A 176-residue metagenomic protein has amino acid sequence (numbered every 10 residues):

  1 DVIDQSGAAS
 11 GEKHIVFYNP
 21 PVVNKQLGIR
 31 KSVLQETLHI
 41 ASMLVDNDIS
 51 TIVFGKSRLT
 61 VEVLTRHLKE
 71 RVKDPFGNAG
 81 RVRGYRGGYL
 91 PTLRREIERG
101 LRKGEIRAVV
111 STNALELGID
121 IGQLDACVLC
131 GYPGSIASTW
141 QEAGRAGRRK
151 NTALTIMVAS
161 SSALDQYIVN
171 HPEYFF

Functional and structural regions predicted by a protein language model:
D1-F176: Helicase motor core with emphasis on the C-terminal RecA-like subdomain
